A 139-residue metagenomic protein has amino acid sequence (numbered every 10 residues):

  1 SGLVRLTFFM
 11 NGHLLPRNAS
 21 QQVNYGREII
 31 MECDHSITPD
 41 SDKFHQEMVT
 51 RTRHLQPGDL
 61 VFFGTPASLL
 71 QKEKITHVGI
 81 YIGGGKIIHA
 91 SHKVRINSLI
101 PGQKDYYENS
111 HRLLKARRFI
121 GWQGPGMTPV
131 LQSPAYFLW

Functional and structural regions predicted by a protein language model:
S1-N11: Active-site nucleophilic cysteine motif
L3, R27, P125-M127: Intrinsically disordered, low-complexity regions
R5, D59-F62, R117: Generic hydrophobic alpha-helical scaffold/packing signal
H13-N97, P101, Y107: ...with weaker cross-activation on analogous glycine-rich loops/strands in unrelated enzymes
I88, Y106-W139: Low-complexity, Gly/Ser/Thr/Pro-rich intrinsically disordered linker/tail segments
